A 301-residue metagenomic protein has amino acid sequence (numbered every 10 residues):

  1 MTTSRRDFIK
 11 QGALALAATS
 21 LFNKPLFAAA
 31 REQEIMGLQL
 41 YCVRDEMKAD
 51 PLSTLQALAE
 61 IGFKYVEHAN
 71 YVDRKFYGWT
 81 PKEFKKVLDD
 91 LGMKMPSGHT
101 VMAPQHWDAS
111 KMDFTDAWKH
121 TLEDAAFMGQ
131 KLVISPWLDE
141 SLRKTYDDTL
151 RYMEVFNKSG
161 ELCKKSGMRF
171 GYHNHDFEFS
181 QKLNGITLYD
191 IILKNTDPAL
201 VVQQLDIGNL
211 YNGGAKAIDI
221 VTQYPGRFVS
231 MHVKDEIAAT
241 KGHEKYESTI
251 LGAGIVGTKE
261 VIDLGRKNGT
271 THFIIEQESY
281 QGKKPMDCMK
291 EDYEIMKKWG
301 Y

Functional and structural regions predicted by a protein language model:
M1-L16, F22: N-terminal secretory signal peptides and thylakoid transit peptides that target proteins across membranes
G12-L14, A18, W107-V202, M286: Active-site acidic/histidine proton-transfer and metal-coordination neighborhood in alpha/beta enzyme cores
K24-S53, A57: C-terminal segment of N-terminal export signals and the immediately downstream linker at the start of the mature
R31, L55-E60, Y77-P96, K119-G129 (+4 more regions): Acidic (Asp/Glu)-rich catalytic clusters
L38, L58, V66, L88 (+5 more regions): Conserved, mostly hydrophobic/aromatic
V43-A49, A69-T80, A103-T115, E140-K144 (+5 more regions): Acidic-and-aromatic substrate-binding clefts and catalytic sites of carbohydrate-active enzymes
E46-L58, D113-E123, G213-I220, T258: Short, acidic/polar
Y65-V66, C163-I255: Acidic/histidine-rich catalytic cores of soluble enzymes
